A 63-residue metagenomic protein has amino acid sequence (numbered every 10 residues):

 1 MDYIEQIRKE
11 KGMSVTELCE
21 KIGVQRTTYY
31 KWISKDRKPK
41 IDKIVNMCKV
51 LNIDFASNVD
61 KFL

Functional and structural regions predicted by a protein language model:
M1-K11: A short, Lys/Arg-rich alpha-helix, primarily the initiator
E5, T16, V45: Residues within the helices of the helix-turn-helix
R8, C19, C48: The alpha-helix within a helix-turn-helix
G12-K31: Short alpha-helical DNA-recognition segment
S34: Short, conserved catalytic or interaction motifs in soluble domains
D42-S57: DNA major-groove recognition helix of helix-turn-helix/homeodomain DNA-binding modules
N58-L63: Short amphipathic recognition helices of helix-turn-helix/homeodomain-type DNA-binding modules
